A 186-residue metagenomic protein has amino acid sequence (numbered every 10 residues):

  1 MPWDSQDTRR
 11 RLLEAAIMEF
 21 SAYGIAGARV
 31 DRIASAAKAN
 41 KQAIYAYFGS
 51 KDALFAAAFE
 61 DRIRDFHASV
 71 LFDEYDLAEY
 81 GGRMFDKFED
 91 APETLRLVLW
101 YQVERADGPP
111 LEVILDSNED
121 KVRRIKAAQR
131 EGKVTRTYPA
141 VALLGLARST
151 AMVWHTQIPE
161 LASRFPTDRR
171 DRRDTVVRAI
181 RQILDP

Functional and structural regions predicted by a protein language model:
M1-D7: N-terminal intrinsically disordered/low-complexity leader segments
R11, A15-A53, A57: Helix-turn-helix
R11, A53, E79, R83 (+3 more regions): Amphipathic alpha-helical interaction segments
A22, A56-R83, N118-K121, K126: Amphipathic alpha-helical linker/stalk segments
A22-A26, A91, E131: Short coil/turn segments at alpha/beta junctions that flank glycine-rich nucleotide-binding fingerprints
H67, L71, A106-E131, V141-G145 (+2 more regions): Amphipathic alpha-helical packing segments from all-alpha helical-bundle domains
A78-E112, A151-P159: Helical hydrophobic small-molecule/effector-binding pocket
D86-D90, E119-E131, T150-P186: C-terminal peripheral helix-coil segments that are non-catalytic and often amphipathic
